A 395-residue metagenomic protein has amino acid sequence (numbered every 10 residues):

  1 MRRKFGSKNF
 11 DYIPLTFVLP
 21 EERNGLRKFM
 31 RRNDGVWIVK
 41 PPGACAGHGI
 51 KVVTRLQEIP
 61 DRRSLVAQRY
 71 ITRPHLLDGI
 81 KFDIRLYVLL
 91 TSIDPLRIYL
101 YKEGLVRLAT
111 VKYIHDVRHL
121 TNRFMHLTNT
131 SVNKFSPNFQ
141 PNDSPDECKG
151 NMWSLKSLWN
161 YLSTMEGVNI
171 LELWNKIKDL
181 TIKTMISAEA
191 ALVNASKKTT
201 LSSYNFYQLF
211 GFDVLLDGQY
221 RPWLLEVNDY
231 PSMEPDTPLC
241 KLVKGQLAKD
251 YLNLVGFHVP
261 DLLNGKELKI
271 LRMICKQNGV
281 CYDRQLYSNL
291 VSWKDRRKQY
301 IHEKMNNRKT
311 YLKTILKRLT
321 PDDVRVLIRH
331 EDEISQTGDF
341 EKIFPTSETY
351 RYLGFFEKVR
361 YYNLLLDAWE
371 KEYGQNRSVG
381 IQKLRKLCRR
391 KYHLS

Functional and structural regions predicted by a protein language model:
M1-K4, I13-R23, F29, E58 (+4 more regions): Acidic, PEST-like segments
L15-F17, D34-P60, H75, I84-R85: Glycine-rich phosphate-binding loop of ATP-grasp-fold ATP-dependent ligases
F212-V214: Hydrophobic residue at the +6 position relative to the catalytic HRD Asp in the kinase catalytic loop
D217: Short, acidic, Ser/Thr-enriched surface-loop or helix-capping motifs
